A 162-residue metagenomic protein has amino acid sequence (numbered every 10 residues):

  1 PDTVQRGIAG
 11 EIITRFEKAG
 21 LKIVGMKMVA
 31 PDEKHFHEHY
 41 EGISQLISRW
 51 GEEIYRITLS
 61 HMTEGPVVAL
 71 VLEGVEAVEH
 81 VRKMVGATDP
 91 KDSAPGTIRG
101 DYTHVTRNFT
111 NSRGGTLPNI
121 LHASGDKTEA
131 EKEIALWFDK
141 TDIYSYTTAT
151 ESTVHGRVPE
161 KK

Functional and structural regions predicted by a protein language model:
P1-K162: Non-catalytic terminal and connector segments of soluble metabolic enzymes
